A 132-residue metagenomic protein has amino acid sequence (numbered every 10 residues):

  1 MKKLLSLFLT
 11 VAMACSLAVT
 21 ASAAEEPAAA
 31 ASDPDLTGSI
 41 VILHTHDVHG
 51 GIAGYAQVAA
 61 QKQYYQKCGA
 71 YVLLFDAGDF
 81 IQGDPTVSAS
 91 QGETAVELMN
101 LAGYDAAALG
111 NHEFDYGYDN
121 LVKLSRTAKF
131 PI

Functional and structural regions predicted by a protein language model:
K2-A23: Sec-dependent N-terminal signal peptides of Gram-positive bacterial secreted proteins and lipoproteins
A24-I132: Acidic, metal/ion-coordinating pockets
